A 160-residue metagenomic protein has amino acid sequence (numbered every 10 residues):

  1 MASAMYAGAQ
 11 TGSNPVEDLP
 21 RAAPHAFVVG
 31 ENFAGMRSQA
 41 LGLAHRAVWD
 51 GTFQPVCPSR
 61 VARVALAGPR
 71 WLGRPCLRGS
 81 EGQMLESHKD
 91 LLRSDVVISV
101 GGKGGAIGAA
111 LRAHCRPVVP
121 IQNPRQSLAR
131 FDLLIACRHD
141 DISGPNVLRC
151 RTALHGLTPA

Functional and structural regions predicted by a protein language model:
A2-E81: N-terminal pre-catalytic "stem/leader" segment of glycosyltransferase-like enzymes
H25, D95-V96, P117, L133: Structural motif
M36-R37, G104-G108, S127-L128: Short, well-ordered alpha-helical microsegments
A40, A106-V119: Glycosyltransferases and closely related glycan-assembly transferases that use nucleotide-activated donors
R78-R93: Short, well-structured alpha-helical segments in soluble
S99-V100, V118-N123, I135-R138: Short beta-strand elements of ligand-binding domains
K103-G104, D141: Alpha-helix capping/helix-boundary segments
L128-A160: A nucleotide-sugar donor-handling region in carbohydrate enzymes
